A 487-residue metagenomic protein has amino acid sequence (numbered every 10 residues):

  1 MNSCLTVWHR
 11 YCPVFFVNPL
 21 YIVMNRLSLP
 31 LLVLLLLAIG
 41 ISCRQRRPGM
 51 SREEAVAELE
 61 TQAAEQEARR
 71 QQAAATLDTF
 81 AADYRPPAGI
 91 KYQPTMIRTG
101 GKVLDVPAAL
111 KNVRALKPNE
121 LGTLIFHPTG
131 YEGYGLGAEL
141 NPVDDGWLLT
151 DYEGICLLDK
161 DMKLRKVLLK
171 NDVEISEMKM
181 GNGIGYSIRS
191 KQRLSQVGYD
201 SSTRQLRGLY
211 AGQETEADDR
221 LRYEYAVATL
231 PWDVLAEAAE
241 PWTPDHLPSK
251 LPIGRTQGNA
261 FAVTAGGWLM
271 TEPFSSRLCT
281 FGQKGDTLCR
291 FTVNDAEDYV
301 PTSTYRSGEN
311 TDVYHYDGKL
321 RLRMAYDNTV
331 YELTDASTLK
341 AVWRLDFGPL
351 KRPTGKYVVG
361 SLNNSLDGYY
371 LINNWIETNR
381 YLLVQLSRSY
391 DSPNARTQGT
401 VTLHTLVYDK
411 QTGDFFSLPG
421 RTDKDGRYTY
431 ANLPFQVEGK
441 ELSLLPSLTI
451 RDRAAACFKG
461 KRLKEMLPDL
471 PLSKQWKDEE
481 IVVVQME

Functional and structural regions predicted by a protein language model:
I39-S42: C-terminal motif of bacterial Sec signal peptides marking the signal peptidase cleavage site
R44-R46: Bacterial signal peptide processing site
P87-G101, P107-V113, N119-I155: Beta-strand-rich domains and repeat architectures in extracellular enzymes and scaffolds, especially beta-propellers
Y131, L136, K160-T215, H246-S249: Blade-loop segments of beta-propeller domains
G137-P142, M178-M180, S187-S202, I253-A265 (+3 more regions): Structural signature of eukaryotic scaffold interfaces centered on beta-propeller domains
A211-S275, R290-T302: Asp-box/WD-like beta-propeller blade repeats and closely related beta-sheet repeat scaffolds
S275-S337: Loop-centered beta-sheet repeat module
V342-D367, V407-E441, A454: Conserved blade-ending motifs and adjacent loop-strand segments that build the rim/top face of beta-propeller domains
